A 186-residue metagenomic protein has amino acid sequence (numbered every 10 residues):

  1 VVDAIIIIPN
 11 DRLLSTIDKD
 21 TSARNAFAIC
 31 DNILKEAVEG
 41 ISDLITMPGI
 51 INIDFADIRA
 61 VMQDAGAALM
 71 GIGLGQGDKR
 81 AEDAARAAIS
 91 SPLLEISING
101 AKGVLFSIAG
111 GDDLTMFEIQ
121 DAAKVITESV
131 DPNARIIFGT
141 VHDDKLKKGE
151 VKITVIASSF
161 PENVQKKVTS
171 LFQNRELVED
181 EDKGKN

Functional and structural regions predicted by a protein language model:
V1-N186: Tubulin/FtsZ superfamily GTPase core signature
